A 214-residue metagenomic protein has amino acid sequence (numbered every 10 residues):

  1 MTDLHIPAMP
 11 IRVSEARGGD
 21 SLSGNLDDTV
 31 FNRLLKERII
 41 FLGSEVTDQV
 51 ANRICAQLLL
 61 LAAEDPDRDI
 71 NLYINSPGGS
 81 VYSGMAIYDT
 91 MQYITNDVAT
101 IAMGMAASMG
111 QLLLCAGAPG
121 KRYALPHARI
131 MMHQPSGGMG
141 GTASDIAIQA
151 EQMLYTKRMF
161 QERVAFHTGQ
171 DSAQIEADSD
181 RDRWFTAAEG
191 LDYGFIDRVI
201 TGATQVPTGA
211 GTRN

Functional and structural regions predicted by a protein language model:
M1-M109, C115-N214: N-terminal organellar transit peptides
